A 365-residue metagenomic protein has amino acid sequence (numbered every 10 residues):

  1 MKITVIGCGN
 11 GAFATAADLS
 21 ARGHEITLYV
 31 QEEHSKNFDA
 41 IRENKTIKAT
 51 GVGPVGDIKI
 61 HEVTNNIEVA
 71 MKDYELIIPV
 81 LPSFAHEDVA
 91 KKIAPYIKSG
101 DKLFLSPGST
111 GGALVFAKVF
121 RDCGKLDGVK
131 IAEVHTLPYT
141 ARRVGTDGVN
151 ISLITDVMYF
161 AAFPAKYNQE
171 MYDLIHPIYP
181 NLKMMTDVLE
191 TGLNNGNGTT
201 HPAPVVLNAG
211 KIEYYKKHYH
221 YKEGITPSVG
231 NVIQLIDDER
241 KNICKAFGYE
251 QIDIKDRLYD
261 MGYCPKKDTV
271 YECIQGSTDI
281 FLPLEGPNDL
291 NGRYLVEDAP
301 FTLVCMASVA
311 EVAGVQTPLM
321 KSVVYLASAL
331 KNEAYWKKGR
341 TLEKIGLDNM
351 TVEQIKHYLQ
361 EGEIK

Functional and structural regions predicted by a protein language model:
M1-V52: NAD(P)+-binding Rossmann beta1-loop-alpha1 motif at the extreme N-terminus of oxidoreductases
K45-I60, G128: Short mixed-charge
G53-F104: Rossmann-like NAD(P)-binding element
S83-D147: Rossmann-like NAD(P)(H) cofactor-binding subdomain of soluble oxidoreductases
G145-Y219, E223-R257: Internal alpha-helical scaffold of NAD(P)-dependent oxidoreductase catalytic cores
G230-K365: NAD(P)-dependent Rossmann-like dehydrogenase/reductase catalytic/cofactor-binding core
